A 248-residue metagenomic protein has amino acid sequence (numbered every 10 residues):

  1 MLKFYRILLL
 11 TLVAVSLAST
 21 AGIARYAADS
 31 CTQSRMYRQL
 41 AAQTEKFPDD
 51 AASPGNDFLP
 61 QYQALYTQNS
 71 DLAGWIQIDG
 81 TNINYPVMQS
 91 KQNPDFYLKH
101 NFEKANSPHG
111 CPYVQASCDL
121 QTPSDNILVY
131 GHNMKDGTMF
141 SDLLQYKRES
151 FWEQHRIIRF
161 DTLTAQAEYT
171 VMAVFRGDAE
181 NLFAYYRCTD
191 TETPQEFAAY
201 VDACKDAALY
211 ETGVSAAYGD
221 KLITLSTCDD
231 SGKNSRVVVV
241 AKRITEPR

Functional and structural regions predicted by a protein language model:
M1-V15: N-terminal Sec-pathway targeting helices
S16-R248: Solvent-exposed, non-transmembrane regions of membrane-associated and secreted proteins
